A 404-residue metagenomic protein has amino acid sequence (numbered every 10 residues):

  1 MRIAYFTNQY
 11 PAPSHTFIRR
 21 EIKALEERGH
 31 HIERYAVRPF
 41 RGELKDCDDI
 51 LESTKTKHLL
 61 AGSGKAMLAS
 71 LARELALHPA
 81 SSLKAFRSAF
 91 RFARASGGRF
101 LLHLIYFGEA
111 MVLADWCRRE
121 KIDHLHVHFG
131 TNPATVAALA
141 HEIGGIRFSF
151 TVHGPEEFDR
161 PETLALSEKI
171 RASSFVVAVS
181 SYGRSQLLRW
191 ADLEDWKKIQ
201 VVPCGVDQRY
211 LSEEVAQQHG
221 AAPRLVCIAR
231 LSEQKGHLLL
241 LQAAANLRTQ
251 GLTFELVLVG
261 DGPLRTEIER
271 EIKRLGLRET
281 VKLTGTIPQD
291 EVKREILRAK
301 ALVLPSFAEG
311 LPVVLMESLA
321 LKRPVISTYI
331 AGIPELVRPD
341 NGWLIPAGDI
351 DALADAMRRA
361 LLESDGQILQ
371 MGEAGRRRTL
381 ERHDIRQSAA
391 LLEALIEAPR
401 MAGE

Functional and structural regions predicted by a protein language model:
I170, T286-I287, R294-A299: Short alpha-helical donor nucleotide-sugar binding micro-motif in glycosyltransferases
Y182, G205: Carbohydrate-associated surface elements
Q217-A244, V257: Conserved donor-binding/catalytic core segment of Leloir-type glycosyltransferases
E269-I287: Nucleotide-activated donor-binding/catalytic signature segment of Leloir-type glycosyltransferases, i.e., the conserved
F307: Aromatic "clamp/platform" in nucleotide-sugar-dependent glycosyltransferases that forms part of the donor/acceptor
P324-S327: Short hydrophobic beta-strand element within catalytic cores of glycosyltransferases and related nucleotide-activated
P339, W343-I350, A360-D365: Conserved acidic donor-binding segment of nucleotide-sugar-dependent glycosyltransferases
R359, Q367-E381, S388-A394: A short, well-ordered alpha-helix in the C-terminal region of glycosyltransferases
